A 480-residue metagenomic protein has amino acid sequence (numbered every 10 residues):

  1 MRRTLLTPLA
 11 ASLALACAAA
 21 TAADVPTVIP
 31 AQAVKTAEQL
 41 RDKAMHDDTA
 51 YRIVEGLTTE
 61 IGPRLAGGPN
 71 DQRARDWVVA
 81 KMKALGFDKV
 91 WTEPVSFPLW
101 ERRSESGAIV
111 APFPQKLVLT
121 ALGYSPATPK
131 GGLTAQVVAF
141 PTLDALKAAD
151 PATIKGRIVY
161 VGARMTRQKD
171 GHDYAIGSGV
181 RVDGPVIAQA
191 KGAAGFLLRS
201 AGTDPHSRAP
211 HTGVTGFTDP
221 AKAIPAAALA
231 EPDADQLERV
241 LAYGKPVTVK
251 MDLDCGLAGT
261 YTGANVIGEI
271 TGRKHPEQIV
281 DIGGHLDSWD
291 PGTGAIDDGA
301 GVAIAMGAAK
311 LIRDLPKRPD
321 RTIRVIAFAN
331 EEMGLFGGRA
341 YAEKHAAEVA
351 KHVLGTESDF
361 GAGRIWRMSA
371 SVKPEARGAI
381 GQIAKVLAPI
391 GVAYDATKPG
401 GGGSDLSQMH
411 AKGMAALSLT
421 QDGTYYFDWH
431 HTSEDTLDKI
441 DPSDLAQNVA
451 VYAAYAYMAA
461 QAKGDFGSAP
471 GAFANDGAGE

Functional and structural regions predicted by a protein language model:
V25-T27, A33-T36, E55, T59-I158 (+1 more regions): Noncatalytic luminal/extracellular "stalk/propeptide" segments of secretory-pathway proteins
V28-G68, R208-H211, D287, S358-G363 (+1 more regions): N-terminal capping segment at the start of a domain
V34-T36, A111, K116-P151, T215-A295 (+2 more regions): Soluble metallo-hydrolase cores and metallopeptidase-like ectodomains found primarily in the secretory/periplasmic
A37-M45, T59-P69, Y124, A135-F140 (+9 more regions): Second-shell loop/turn segments in exported
G68, V118-P225, T293, Y394: Extracellular/luminal Protease-associated
M82, V180-R181, P185-A188, V266 (+3 more regions): Alpha-helical metal-binding/catalytic segments enriched in His/Glu/Asp
P112-K116, I224-L229, A234-D235, H275 (+2 more regions): Metal-dependent peptidase/peptidase-like ectodomains
K310, D314, R321, F427-E480: His/Asp/Glu-rich mid-to-C-terminal helical/loop segments that flank catalytic regions of hydrolases
